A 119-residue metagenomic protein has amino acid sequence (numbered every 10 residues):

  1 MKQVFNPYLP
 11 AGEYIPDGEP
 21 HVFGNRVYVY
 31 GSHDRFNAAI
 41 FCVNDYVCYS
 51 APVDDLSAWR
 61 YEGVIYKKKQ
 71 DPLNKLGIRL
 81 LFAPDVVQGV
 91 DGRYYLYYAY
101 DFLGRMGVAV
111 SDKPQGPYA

Functional and structural regions predicted by a protein language model:
M1-A119: Carbohydrate-active catalytic/glycan-binding domains of CAZyme proteins, especially the secreted or lumenal ectodomains
